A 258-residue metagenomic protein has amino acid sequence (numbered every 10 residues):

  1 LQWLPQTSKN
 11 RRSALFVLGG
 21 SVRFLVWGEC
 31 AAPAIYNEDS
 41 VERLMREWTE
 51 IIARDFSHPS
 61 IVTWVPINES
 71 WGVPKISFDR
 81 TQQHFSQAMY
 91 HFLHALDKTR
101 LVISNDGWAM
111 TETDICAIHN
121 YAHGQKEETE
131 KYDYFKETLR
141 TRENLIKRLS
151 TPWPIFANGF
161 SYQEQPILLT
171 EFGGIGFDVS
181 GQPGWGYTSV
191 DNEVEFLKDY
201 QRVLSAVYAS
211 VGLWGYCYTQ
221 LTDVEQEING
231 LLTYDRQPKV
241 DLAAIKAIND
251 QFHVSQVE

Functional and structural regions predicted by a protein language model:
L1-E127, F160-E164, E195-F196: Active-site mouth of glycoside hydrolases
S60-W64, H84, H91, E112 (+1 more regions): Substrate-binding clefts and catalytic carboxylate motifs of secreted carbohydrate-active enzymes
